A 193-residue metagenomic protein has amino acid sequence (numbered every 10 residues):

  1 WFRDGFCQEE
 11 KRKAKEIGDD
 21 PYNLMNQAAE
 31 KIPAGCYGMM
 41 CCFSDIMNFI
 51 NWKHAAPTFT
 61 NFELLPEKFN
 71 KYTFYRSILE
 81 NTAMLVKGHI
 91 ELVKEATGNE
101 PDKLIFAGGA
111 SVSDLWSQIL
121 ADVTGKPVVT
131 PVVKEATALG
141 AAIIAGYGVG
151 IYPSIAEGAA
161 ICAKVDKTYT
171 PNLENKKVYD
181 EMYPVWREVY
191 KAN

Functional and structural regions predicted by a protein language model:
W1-A107, V112-N193: Active-site core segments that coordinate phosphate-bearing ligands/cofactors across diverse enzyme families
